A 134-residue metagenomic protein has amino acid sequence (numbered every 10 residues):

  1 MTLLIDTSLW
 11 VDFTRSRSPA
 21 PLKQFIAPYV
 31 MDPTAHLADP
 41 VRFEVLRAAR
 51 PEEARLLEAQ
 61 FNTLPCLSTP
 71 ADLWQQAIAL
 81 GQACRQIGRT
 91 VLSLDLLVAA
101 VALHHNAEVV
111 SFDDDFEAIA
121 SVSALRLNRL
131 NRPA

Functional and structural regions predicted by a protein language model:
M1-L37, L46-A59, A134: Short, well-structured N-terminal submotif of metal-dependent ribonuclease cores
M1-T2, A99, L103-A134: Acidic, PIN/NYN-like endoribonuclease modules and their adjacent C-terminal/linker elements
D6-T7, V41, F112: A secondary-structure boundary/capping signal
D6-T7, V45, A77, A102: Generic structural signal for small/hydrophobic residues in well-ordered secondary structure, especially within
L22-K23, R42, A54-L57, W74-A77 (+1 more regions): A general structural signal for well-ordered alpha-helical segments in protein cores
H36, L67, N128: General small-molecule cofactor/ligand-binding pocket signal
D39, P70, N131-P133: Residues at the C-termini of beta-strands that transition into short coil/loop
P65-F112: Active-site neighborhoods of divalent-metal-dependent phosphate/nucleic-acid chemistry enzymes
